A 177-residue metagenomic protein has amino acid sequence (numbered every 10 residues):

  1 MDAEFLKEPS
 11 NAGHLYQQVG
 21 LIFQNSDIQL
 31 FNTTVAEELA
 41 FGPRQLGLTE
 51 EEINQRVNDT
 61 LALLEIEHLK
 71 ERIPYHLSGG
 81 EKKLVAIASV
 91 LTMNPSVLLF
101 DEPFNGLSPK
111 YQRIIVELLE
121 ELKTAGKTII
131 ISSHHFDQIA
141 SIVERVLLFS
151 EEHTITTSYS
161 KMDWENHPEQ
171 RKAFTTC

Functional and structural regions predicted by a protein language model:
M1-H14: ABC ATPase NBD Q-loop/coupling interface
E51-L69: Conserved ABC ATPase "signature" region
I73-L77, E81: Conserved ABC ATPase signature
I87: Hydrophobic anchor residue at the start of the ABC signature
L98-D101: Catalytic Walker B motif of ABC-type/P-loop ATPase nucleotide-binding domains
S133-H134: H-loop/switch region of ABC-family ATPase nucleotide-binding domains
H153-T175: Conserved beta-strand-loop-alpha-helix hinge in the C-terminal portion of ABC ATPase nucleotide-binding domains
